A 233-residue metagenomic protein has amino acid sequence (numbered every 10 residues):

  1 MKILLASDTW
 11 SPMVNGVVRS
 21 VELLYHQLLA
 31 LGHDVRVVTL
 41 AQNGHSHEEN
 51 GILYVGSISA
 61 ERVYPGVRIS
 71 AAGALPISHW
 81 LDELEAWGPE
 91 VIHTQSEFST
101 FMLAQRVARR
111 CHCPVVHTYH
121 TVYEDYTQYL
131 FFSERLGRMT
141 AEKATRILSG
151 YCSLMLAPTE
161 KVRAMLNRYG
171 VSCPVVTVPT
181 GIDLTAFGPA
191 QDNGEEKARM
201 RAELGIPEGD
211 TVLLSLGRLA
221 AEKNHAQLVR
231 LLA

Functional and structural regions predicted by a protein language model:
M1-G56, A233: N-terminal subdomain of nucleotide-sugar transferases
I3, V91, A108-T127, S149 (+2 more regions): Active-site proximal beta-strand in glycosyltransferases
A6-D8, P158, S215-G217: Short hydrophobic "strand-cap" motifs at the C-terminus of beta-strands
L29-V91: A conserved catalytic-core segment of Leloir-type glycosyltransferases
T39, L53-G56, R138, E142-E196: Donor nucleotide-sugar binding/catalytic pocket of nucleotide-sugar-dependent glycosyltransferases
W80-F101, C111-T118: Short N-terminal targeting/anchoring amphipathic segment
P114-V116, D125-I147, E196: Nucleotide-sugar donor phosphate/pyrophosphate-binding loop at the beta->alpha transition of glycosyltransferases
E195, R199, P207-K223, V229-L232: Conserved donor-binding/catalytic core segment of Leloir-type glycosyltransferases
